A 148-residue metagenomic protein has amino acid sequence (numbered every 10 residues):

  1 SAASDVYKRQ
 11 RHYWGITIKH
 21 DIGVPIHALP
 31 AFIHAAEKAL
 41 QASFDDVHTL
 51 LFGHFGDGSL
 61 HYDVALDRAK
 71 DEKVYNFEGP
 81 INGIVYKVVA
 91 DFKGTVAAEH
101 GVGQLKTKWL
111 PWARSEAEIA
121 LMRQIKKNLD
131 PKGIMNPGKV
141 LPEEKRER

Functional and structural regions predicted by a protein language model:
S1-Y7: Short, small-residue-biased leader/transition segments that mark boundaries at the very start of proteins
S4, F52-S59, A98-W109, G138-R148: A glycine-rich phosphate-binding loop feature that marks nucleotide/adenosyl-phosphate handling sites
Y13, E78, S115-E118: Active-site-proximal structural scaffolding
G15-K19: Short, solvent-exposed beta-strand edge segments and adjacent coil->beta transition regions
D21-A97: Substrate-recognition/cap regions that form aromatic- and gly/pro-loop-enriched pockets for small-molecule ligands
A69-K73, Q104-P111: Short beta-alpha connecting loops at secondary-structure transitions that line or flank enzyme active sites
A90-V102, K127, P131-M135: Alpha-helix capping/hinge segments and adjacent helical runs
T107-R148: Activity-critical C-terminal alpha-helical subdomain
